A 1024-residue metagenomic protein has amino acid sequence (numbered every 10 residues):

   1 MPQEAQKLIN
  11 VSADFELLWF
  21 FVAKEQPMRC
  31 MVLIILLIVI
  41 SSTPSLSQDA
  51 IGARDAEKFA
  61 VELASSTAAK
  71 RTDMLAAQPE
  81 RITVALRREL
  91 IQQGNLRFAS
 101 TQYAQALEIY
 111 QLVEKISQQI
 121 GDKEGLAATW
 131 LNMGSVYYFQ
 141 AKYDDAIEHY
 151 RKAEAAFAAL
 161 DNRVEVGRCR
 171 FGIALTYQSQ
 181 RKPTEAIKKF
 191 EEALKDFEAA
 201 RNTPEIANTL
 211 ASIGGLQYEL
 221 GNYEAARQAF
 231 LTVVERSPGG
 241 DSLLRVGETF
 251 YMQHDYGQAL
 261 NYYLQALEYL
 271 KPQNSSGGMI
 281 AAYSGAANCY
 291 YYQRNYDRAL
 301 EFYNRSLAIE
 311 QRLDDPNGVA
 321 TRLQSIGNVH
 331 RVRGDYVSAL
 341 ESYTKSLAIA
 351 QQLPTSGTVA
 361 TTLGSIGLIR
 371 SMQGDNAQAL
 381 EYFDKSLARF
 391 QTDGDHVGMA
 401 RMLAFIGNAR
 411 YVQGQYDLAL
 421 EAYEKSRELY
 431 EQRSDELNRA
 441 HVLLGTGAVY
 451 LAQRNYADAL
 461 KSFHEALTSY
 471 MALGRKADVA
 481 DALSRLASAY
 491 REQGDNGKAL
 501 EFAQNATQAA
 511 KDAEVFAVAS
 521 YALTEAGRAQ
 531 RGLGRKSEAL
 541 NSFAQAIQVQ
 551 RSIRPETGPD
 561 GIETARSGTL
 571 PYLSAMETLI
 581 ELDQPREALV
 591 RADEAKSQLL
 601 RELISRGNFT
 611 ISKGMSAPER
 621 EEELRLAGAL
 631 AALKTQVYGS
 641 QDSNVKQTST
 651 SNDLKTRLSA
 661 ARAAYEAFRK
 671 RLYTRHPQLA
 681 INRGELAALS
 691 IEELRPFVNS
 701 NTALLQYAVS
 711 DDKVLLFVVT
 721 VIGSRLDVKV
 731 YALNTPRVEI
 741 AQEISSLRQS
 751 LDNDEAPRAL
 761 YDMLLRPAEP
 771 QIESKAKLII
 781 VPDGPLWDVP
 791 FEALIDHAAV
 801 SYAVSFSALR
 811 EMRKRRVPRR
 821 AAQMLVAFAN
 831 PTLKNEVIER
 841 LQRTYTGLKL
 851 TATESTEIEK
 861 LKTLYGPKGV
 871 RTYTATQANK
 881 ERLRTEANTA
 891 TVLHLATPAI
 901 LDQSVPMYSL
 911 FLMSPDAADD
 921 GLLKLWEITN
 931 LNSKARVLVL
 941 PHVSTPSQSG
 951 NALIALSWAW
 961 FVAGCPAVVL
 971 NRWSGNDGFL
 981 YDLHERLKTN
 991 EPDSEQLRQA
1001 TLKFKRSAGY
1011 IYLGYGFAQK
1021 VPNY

Functional and structural regions predicted by a protein language model:
A56, A64, K536-H797, R816-N835 (+2 more regions): Amphipathic alpha-helical protein-protein interaction segments
L90-Q93, R97, I109, L126-Q140 (+30 more regions): TPR/Sel1-like alpha-solenoid repeat signature
Y150, F230, Y263, Y303 (+7 more regions): A domain-level signal for caspase-like cysteine endopeptidase catalytic cores and their zymogen-processing architecture
T889-D982, R986: Catalytic cores of nucleophile-dependent amide-cleaving enzymes
G978-Y1024: An often Trp-containing, charged/polar helix-loop segment at the C-terminal end of enzyme catalytic cores
